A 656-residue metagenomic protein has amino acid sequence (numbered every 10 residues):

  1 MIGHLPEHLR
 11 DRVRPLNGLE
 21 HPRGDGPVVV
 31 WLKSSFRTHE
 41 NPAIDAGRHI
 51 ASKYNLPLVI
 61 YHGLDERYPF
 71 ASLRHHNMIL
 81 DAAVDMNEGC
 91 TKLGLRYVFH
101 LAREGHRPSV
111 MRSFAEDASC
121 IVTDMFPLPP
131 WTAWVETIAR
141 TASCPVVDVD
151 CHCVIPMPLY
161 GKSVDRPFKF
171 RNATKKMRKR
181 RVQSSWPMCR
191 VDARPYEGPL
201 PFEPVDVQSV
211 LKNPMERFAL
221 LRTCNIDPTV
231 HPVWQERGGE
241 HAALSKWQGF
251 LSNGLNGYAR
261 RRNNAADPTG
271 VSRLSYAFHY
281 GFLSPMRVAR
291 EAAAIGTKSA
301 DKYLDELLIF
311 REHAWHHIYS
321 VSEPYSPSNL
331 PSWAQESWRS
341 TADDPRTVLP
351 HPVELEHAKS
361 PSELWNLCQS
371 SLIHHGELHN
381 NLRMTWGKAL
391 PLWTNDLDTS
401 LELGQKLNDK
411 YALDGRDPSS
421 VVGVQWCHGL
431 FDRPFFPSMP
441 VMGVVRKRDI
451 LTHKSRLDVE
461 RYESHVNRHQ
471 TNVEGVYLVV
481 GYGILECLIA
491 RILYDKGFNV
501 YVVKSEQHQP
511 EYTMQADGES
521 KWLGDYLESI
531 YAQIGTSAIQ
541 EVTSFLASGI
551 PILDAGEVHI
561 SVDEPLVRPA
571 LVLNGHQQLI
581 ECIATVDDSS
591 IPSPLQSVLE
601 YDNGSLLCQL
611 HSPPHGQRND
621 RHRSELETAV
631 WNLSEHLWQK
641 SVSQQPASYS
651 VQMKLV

Functional and structural regions predicted by a protein language model:
A43-V59, E66-T123, L128, T132-A133: N-terminal Rossmann-like or analogous alpha/beta NTP/dinucleotide-binding catalytic cores that position adenine
R96-T229, V424-Q425: Beta-rich, aromatic/charged-enriched effector core domains that present basic-aromatic interfaces for binding
S163-N329, R461-S464: Glycine/tryptophan-enriched, flexible segments
N264-D458: Active-site-proximal binding-pocket segments
N472-L485: Beta1/beta-strand and adjacent pyrophosphate-binding region of the FAD-binding site in flavoprotein oxidoreductases
Y494-T513: Glycine-rich FAD pyrophosphate-binding loop
Y512-V542: N-terminal glycine-rich dinucleotide-binding loop that anchors FAD/FMN and/or NAD(P) in oxidoreductases
E557-S561, P569, L579-D588: Short hydrophobic core segments
